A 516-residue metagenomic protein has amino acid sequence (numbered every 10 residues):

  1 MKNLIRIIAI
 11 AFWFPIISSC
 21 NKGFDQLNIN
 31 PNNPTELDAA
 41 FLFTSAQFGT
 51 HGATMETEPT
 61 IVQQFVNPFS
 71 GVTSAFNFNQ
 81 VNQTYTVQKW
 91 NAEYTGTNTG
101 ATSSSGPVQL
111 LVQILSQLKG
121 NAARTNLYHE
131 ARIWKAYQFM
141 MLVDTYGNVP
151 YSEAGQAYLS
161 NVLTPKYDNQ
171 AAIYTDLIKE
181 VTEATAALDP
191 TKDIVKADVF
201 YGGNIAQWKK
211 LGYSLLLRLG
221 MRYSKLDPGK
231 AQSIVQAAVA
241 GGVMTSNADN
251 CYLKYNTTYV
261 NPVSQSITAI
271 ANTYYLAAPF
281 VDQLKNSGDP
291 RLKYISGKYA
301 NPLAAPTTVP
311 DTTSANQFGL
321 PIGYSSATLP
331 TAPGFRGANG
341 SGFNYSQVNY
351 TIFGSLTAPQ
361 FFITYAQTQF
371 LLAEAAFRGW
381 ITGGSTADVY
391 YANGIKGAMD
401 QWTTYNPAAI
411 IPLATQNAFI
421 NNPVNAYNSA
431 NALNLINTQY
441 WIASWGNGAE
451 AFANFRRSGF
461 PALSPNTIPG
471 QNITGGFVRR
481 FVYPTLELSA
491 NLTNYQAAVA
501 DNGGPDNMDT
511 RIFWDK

Functional and structural regions predicted by a protein language model:
M1-I29: Bacterial Sec-dependent N-terminal signal peptides
L4-R6, A373, I436: Gram-positive Sec-dependent secretion signals
C20-S70, V112-Q113, G120-N121, P461-K516: Membrane-proximal, proline-rich intrinsically disordered regions
E36-A40, V72-W134, Q138-N406, S429-L433: Structured, solvent-exposed acidic/aromatic patches
M55-V62, D144-V149, A231, A453: Beta-strand acidic-aromatic groove motif in beta-rich domains, primarily in extracellular
M399-K516: C-terminal functional modules
